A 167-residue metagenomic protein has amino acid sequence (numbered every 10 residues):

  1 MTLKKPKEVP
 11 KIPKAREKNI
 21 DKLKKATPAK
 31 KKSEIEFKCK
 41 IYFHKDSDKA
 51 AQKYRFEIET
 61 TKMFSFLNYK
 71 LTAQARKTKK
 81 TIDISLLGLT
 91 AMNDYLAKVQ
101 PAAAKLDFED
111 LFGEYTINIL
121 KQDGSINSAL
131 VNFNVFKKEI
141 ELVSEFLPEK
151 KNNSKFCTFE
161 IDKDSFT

Functional and structural regions predicted by a protein language model:
M1-K32: Long, contiguous interaction/targeting segments characteristic of exported/extracellular or secretory-pathway proteins
E34-N68: Contiguous beta-strand segments within globular domains
C39-H44, N68-T72, L89, P101-A104: Short structured motifs
E57-D94: Contiguous segments within soluble domain cores/interaction surfaces
L86-D110: An anionic, turn-rich surface loop/hairpin at beta-sheet edges that serves as a generic interaction/coordination patch
A91-D94, K121-L130, K137: Short acidic/polar inter-strand loop motif in beta-rich domains
L111-L120, G124: A short tyrosine-centered beta-strand micro-motif
V143-T167: Compositionally biased low-complexity segments at domain edges in trafficked proteins and select soluble regulators
